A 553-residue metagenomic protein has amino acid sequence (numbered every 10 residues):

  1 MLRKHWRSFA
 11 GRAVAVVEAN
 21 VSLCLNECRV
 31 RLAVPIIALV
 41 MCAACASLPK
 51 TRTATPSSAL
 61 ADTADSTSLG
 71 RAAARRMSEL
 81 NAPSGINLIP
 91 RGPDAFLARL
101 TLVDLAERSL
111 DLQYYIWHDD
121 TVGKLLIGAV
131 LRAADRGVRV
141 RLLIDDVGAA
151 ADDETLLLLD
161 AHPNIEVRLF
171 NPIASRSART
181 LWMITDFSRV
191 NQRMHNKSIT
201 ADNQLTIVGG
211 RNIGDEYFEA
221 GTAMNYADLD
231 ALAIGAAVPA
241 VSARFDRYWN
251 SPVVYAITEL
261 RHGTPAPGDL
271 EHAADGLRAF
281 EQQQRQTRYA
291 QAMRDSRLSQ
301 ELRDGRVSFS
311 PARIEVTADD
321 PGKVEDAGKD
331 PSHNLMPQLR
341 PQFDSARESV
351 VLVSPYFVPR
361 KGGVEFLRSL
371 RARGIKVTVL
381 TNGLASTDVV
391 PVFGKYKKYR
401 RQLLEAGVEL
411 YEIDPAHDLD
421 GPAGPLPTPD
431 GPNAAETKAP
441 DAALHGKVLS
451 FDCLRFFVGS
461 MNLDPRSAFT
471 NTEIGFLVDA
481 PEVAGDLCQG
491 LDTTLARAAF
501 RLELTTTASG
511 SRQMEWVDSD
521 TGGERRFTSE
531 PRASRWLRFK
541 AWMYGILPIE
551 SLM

Functional and structural regions predicted by a protein language model:
M1-R29: N-terminal secretory signal peptides that target proteins for export/translocation
L23, E27, M41-A44, D452: The N-terminal extracellular segments of secreted preproproteins, especially immediately downstream of signal
A33-A43: Bacterial N-terminal signal peptides
C45-K197, A201-M553: Charged, low-complexity intrinsically disordered terminal segments
